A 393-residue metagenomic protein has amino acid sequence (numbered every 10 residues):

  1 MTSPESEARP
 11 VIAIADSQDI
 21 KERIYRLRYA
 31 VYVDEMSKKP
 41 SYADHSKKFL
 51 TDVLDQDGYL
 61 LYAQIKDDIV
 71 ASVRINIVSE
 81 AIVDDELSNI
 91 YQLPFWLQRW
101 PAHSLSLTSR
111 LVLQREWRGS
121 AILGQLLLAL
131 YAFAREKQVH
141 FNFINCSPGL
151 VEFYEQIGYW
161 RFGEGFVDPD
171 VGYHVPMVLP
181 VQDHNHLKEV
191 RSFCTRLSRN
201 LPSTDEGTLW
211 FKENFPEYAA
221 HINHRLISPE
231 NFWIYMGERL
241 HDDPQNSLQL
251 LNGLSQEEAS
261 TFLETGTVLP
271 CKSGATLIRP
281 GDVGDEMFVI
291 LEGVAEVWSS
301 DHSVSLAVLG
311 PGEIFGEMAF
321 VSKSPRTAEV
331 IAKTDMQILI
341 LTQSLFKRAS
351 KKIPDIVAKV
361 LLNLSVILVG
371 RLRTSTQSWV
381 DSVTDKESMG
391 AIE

Functional and structural regions predicted by a protein language model:
T2-L50, D55, L60-I65, I69-V70 (+2 more regions): Short amphipathic alpha-helix that is part of the acyltransferase structural core
I20, F215-S273, G390: Cyclic nucleotide-binding regulatory module and flanking cytosolic helices
Y62-L97: Short, His- and charge-rich active-site/binding loops that engage polyanionic ligands
D84-D183: Acyl-donor binding region in acyl/amide transferases
E152-E155, L362-E393: Polybasic "coupling" helices that flank or enter modular domains
E264-T265, A275-E286, H302, S324-T327: A short beta-loop-beta micro-motif enriched in histidine and acidic residues
G274, D285-S300, P311-E313: Glycine- and acidic-residue-biased ligand/ion/polar-headgroup-sensing regions
S305-L362: Cyclic-nucleotide recognition modules
